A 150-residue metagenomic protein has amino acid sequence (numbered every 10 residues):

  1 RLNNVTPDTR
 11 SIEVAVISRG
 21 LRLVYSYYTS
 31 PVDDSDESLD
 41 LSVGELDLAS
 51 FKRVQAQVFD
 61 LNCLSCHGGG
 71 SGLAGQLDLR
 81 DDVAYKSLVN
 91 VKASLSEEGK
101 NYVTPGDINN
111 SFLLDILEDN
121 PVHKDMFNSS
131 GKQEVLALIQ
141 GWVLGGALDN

Functional and structural regions predicted by a protein language model:
R1: Aromatic sugar-binding surface patches on proteins that engage polysaccharides or sugar-phosphate polymers
V5-N150: Aromatic- and Gly/Pro-enriched helix-to-coil junctions and flexible linker segments
